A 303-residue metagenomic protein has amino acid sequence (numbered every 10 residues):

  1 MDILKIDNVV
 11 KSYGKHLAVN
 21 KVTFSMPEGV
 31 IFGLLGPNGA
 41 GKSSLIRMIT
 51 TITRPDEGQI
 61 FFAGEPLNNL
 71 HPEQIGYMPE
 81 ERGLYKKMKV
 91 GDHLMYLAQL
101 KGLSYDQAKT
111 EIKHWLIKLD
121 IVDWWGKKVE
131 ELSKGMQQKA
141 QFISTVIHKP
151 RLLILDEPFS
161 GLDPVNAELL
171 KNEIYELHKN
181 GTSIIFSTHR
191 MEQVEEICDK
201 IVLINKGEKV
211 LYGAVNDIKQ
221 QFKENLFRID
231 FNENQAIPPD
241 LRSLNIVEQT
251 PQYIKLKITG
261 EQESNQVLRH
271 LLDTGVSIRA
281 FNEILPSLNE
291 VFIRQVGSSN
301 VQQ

Functional and structural regions predicted by a protein language model:
M1-V10, S298-Q303: ABC-family P-loop ATPase nucleotide-binding domain
D2-L4, K11-N205: ABC transporter nucleotide-binding domains
E28, D123, F231-E233, G260 (+1 more regions): Non-catalytic surface loops within mature trypsin-like serine protease
E65, K209, N232-N234, E261 (+1 more regions): Short, surface-exposed acidic/glycine-rich loop or hinge patches that mediate macromolecular interfaces
K171-I258: ABC transporter nucleotide-binding domain
T259-Q303: C-terminal coupling/interaction segments
